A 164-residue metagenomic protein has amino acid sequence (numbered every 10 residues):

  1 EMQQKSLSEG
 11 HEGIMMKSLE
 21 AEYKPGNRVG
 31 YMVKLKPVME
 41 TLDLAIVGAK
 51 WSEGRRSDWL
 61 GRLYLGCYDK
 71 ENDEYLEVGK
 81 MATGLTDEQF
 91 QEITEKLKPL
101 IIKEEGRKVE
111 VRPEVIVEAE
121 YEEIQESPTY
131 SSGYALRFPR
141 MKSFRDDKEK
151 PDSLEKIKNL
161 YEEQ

Functional and structural regions predicted by a protein language model:
E1-Q164: Catalytic cores of nucleic-acid ligases and guanylyltransferases
